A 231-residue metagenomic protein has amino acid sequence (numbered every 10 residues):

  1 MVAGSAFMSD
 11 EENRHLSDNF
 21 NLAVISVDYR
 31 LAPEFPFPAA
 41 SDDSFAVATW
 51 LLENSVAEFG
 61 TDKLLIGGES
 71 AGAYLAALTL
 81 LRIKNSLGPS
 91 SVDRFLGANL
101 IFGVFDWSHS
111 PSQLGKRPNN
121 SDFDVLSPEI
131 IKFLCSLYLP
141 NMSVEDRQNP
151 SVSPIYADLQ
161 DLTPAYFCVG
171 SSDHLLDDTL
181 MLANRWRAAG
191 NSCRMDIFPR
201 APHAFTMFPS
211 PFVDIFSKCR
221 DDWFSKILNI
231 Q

Functional and structural regions predicted by a protein language model:
M1-Q231: Alpha/beta-hydrolase superfamily serine-hydrolase fold, recognizing
